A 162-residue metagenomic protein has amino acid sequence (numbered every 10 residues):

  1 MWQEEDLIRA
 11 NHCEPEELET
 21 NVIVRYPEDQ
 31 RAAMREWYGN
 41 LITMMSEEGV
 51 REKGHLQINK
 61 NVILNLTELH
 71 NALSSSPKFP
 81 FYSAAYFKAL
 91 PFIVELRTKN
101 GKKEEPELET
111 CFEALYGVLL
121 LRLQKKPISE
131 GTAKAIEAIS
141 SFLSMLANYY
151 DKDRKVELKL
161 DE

Functional and structural regions predicted by a protein language model:
M1-K53: N-terminal interaction modules that seed assembly of large macromolecular complexes
L7-A10, E28, T43-R51, E68-S76 (+3 more regions): Amphipathic alpha-helical interaction surfaces
P15-E19, Y38-M45, Y86-R97, F112-L119: Extended amphipathic alpha-helical scaffold segments
T20-N21, K60, F87, A133: Short, charged, amphipathic alpha-helical segments
Y38-L41, I63-L66, I139: Short amphipathic alpha-helical coiled-coil/interface segments
E47-N71, R154-E162: Charged low-complexity stretches with an acidic bias
L56-L115: A charged, amphipathic interaction segment
V94-E162: Glycine-rich, aromatic-bearing surface loops/beta-hairpins
